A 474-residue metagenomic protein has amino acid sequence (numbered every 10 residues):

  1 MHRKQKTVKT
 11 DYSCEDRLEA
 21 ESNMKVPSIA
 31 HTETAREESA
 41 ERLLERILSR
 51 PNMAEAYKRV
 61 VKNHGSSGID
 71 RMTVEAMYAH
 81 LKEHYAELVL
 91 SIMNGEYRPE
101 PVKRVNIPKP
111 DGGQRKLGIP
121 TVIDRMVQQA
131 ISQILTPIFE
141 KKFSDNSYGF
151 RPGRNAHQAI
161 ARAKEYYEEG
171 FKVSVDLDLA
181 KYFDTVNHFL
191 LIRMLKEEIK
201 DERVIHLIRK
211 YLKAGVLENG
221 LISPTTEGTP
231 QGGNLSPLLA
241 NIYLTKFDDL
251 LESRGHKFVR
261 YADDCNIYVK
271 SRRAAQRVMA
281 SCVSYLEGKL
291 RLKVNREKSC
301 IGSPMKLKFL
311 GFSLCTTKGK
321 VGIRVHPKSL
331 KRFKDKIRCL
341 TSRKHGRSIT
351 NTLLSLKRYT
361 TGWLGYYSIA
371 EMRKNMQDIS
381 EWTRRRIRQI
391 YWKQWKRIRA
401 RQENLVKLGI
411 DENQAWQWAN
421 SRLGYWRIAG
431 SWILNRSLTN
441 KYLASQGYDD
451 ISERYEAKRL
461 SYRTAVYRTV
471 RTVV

Functional and structural regions predicted by a protein language model:
M1-V474: Non-catalytic terminal/accessory segments
